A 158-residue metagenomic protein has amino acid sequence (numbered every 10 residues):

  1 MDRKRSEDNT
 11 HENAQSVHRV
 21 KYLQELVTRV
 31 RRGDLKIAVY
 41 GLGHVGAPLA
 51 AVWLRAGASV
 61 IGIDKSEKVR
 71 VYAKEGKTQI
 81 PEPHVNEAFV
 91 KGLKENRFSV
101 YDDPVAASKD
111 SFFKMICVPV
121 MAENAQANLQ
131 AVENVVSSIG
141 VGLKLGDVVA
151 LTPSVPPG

Functional and structural regions predicted by a protein language model:
R3-K36, S59, K65-F112, V120-Q126: Conserved N-terminal Rossmann-fold NAD(P) cofactor-binding segment
A38-G41: Conserved N-terminal Rossmann-fold NAD(P)-binding element of oxidoreductases
V45: Hydrophobic/small residue at the entry helix of a nucleotide-binding pocket
P48, K109, G158: Residues that form or flank phosphate/diphosphate-binding pockets in enzymes that use nucleotide phosphates
A50, L54-R55: Gly/Ala-rich phosphate-binding loop of Rossmann-like dinucleotide-binding domains, activating on the conserved
K114-I116, L151: Redox-cofactor binding/interface segments in oxidoreductases and associated redox assembly factors
M121-G158: Rossmann-like NAD(P)(H) cofactor-binding subdomain of soluble oxidoreductases
